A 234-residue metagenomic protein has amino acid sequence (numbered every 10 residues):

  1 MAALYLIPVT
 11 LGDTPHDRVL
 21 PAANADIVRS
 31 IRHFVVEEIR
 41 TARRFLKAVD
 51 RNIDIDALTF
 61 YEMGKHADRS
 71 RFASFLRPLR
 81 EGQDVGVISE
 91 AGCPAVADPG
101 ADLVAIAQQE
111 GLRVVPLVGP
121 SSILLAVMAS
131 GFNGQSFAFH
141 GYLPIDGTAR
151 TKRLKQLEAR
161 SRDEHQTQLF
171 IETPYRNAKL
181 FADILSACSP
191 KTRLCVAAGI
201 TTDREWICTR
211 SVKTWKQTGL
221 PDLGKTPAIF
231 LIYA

Functional and structural regions predicted by a protein language model:
M1-M63: Glycine-rich, flexible N-terminal cofactor/catalytic loop recognition
A2-Y5, D102-R160: Class I SAM-dependent methyltransferase SAM-binding "motif I" and its flanking Rossmann-like core
A2-Y5, Q83-D84, R162-A234: A contiguous loop/helix-start segment that scaffolds small-molecule binding in enzyme catalytic cores
L11-D13, E90-P94, P174-Y175, T202: Short glycine-rich anion-binding loops that position phosphate/pyrophosphate groups of nucleotides and phosphorylated
V28-F34, G111-V115, T167-Q168: Short active-site oxyanion
R40-A42, G92-C93, S122, R176: Alpha-helix capping/helix-boundary segments
Y61-D68, L143-G147: Conserved helicase motor
G64, F72-V114: Glycine/small-residue-rich loop that forms an oxyanion/phosphate-binding "nest" at active or ligand-binding sites
